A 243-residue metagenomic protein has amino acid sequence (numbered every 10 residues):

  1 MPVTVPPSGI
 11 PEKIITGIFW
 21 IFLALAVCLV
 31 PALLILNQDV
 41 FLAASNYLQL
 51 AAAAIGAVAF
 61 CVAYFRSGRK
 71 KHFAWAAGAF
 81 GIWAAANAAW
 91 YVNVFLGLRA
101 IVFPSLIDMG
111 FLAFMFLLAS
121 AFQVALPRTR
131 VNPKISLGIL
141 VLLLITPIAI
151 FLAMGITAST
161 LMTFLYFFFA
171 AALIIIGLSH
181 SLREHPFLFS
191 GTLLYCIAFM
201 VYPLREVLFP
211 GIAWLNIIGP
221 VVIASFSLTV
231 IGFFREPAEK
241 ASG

Functional and structural regions predicted by a protein language model:
P2-G243: Polytopic alpha-helical membrane-helix bundles and their juxtamembrane interface segments in multi-pass membrane
